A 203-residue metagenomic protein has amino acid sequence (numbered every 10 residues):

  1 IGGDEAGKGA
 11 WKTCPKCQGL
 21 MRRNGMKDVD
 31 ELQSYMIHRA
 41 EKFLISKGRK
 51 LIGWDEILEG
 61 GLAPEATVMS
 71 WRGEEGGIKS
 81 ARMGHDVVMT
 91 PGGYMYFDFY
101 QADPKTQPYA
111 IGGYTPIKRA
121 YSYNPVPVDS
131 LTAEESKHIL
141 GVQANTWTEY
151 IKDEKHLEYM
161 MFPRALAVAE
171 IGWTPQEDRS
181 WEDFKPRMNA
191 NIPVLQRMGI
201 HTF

Functional and structural regions predicted by a protein language model:
G2-H85: Active-site neighborhood of glycoside hydrolase catalytic domains
K50-E56, G61-A66, W71-F203: Flexible, acidic glycine-rich loops studded with aromatic residues
